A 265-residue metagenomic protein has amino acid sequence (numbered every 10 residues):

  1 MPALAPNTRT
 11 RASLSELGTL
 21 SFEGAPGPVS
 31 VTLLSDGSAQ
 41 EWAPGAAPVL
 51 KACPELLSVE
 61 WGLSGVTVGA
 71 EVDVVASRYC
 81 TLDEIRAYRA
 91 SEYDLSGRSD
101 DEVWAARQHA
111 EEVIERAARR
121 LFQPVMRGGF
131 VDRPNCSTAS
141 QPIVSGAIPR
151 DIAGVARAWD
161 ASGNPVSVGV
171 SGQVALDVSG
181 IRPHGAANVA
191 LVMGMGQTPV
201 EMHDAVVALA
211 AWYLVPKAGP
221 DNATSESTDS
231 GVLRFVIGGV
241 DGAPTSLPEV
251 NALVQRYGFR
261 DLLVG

Functional and structural regions predicted by a protein language model:
M1-E60, S64-V75: Contiguous segments within soluble domain cores/interaction surfaces
P26, A105, H109-E111, L262-V264: Intrinsically disordered, low-complexity, positively charged segments
E41-P48, F130, P149-H184, G238: Extracellular/luminal ectodomains and secreted, surface-exposed scaffolds of diverse proteins
A52-E55, E60-A76, G172-E201: Surface-exposed interaction regions enriched in Ser/Thr/Asp/Glu that occur as long low-complexity tracts or repetitive
V75-R78, V131, G146-G154, W159 (+2 more regions): Short loop/turn elements at secondary-structure junctions
S77-S162, V206: Glycine-enriched, solvent-exposed interface loops adjoining structured elements
I85, G185-N188, N251-G258: Oligomerization/assembly interface segments of phage tail-like spikes and tubes
